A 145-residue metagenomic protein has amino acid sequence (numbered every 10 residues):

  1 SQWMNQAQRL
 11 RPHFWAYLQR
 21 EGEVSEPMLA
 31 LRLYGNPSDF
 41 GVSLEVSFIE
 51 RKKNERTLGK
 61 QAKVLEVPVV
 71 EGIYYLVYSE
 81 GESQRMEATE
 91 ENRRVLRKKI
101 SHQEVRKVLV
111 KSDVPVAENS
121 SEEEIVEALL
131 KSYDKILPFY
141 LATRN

Functional and structural regions predicted by a protein language model:
S1-M4: A short acidic/basic microdomain associated with nuclease active sites
Q6-P68: Aromatic- and glycine-enriched beta-alpha-beta binding-site module
G41, V46-N145: Charged, low-complexity intrinsically disordered regions
